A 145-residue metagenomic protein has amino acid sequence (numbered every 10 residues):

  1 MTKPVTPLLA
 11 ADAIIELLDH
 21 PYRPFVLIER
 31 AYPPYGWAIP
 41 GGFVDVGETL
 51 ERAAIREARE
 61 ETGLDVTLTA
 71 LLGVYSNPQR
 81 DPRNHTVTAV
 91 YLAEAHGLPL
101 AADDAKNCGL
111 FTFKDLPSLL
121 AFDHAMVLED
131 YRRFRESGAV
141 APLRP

Functional and structural regions predicted by a protein language model:
M1-F25, P40: Conserved N-terminal beta-strand and adjoining loop/helix that marks the start of the Nudix/MutT-like hydrolase domain
V5-P7, Y35, R83-V87: Residue-level preference for beta-strand/loop junctions
L8-D12, T86-V90, A125: Short hydrophobic/aromatic beta-strand or adjacent loop that forms the aromatic wall/cage of a ligand/substrate-binding
I15-L17, E29, V90-E94, T112: Short, well-ordered beta-strand micro-motif
P21-E61: Conserved Nudix-box catalytic region and its N-terminal flanking loop in Nudix hydrolases and closely related
G63-L98: Active-site segment of metal-dependent pyrophosphate-handling enzymes, primarily the Nudix hydrolase catalytic core
V90-L92, L100-F134: NUDIX/MutT-family hydrolases
R133-P145: Acidic/histidine-enriched, glycine/proline-rich intrinsically disordered or flexible terminal extensions
